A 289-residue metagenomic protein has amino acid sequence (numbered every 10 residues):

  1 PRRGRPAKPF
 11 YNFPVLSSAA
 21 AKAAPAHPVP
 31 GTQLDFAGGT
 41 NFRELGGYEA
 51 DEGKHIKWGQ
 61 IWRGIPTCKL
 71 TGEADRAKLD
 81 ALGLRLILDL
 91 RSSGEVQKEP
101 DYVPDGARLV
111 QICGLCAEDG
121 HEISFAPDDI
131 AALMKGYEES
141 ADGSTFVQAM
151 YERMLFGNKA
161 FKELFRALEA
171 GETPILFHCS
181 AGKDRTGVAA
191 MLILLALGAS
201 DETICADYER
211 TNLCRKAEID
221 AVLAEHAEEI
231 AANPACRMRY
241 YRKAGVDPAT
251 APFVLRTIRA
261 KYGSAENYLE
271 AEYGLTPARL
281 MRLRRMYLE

Functional and structural regions predicted by a protein language model:
F10-L176, V188-E289: Cys-dependent protein tyrosine phosphatase-like superfamily
A181, R185-T186: Ser/Thr-glycine-rich phosphate-binding loops at phosphate-binding pockets of nucleotides, nucleotide cofactors
